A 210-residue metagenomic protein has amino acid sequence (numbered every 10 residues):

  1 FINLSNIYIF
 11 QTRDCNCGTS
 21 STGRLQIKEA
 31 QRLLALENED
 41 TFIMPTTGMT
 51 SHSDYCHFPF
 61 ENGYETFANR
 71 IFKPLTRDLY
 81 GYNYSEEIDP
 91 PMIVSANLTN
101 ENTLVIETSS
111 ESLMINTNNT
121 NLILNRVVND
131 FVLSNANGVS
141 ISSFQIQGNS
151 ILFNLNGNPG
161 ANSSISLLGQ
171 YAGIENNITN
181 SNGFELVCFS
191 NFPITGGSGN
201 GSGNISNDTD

Functional and structural regions predicted by a protein language model:
F1, R32-L34, E107-S112: Polar, enzyme-active/binding microenvironments
F1-L25: Active-site segments of SGNH/GDSL-like serine hydrolases that catalyze O-acetyl group transfer/hydrolysis on lipids
Q11-R13, T47, G157: Short, flexible loop/turn elements at secondary-structure junctions
N16-T19, T50-S53, L113-I115, G173-I174: Flexible loop/turn segments at secondary-structure boundaries
G18-S85, N97: Catalytic His-Asp segment of secreted/periplasmic serine-dependent ester chemistry enzymes
D78-L124, S142-S143: Surface beta-strand/loop "capping" patches
S109-I205: C-terminal beta-sandwich/jelly-roll accessory domains of carbohydrate-active enzymes
T209-D210: Extracellular mucin-like PTS segments
